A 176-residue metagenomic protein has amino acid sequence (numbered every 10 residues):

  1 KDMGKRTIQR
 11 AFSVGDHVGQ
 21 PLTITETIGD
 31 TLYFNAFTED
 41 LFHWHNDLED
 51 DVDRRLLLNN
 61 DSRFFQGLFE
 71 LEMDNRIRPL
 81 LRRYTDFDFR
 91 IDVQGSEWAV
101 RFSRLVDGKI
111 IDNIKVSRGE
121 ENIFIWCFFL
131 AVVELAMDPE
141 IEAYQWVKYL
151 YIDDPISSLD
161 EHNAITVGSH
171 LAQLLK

Functional and structural regions predicted by a protein language model:
M3, S13-H17, I114-K176: Switch/communication elements of ASCE P-loop NTPase nucleotide-binding domains
G4-T7, R76: Short Gly/charged-rich anion-binding patches and loops
R6-G67: ABC ATPase nucleotide-binding domain signature region
F34, L81, F124: Conserved RecA-like P-loop NTPase ATPase core
F37-D40, V106, E120, L130-V132: Short, flexible active-site-adjacent loop segments at beta-strand->alpha-helix junctions, enriched in small/polar
D47, D51-R118, L135-Y149: Extended helical coiled-coil dimerization/tether regions that scaffold and oligomerize large DNA-maintenance assemblies
